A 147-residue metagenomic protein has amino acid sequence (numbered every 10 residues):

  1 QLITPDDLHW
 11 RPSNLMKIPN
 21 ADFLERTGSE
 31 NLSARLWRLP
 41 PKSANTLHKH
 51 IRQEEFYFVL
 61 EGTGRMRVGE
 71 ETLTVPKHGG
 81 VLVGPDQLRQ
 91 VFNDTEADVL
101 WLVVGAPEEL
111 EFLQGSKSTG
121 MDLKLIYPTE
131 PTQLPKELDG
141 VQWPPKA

Functional and structural regions predicted by a protein language model:
Q1-L32, T46, Q114-A147: A short, N-terminal "cap"/entry segment at the start of jelly-roll beta-barrel domains of the cupin/DSBH fold
L24-T27, L36, N45-I51, F92-D94: Short histidine-centered beta-strand/loop micro-motifs that create catalytic or ligand/metal-coordination sites
N31, L36-P40, K49-V68, V104-P107: Short, conserved beta-strand element in jelly-roll/cupin
S43, R52, E71, Q87-L88 (+2 more regions): A generic "binding-loop/recognition-motif" signal
T46-L47, M66-R67, V83, R89-T95 (+1 more regions): Short beta-strand His + acidic residue motifs that chelate non-heme Fe in jelly-roll/DSBH and cupin folds
V68-G69, K77, F92-N93, F112-Q114: Short glycine-/acidic-enriched loop or helix-start segments at secondary-structure transitions that form or flank
E70-P85: Short acidic-glycine-tyrosine-enriched beta hairpin
L82, E96-G115: A short hydrophobic beta-strand segment most commonly corresponding to one strand of the jelly-roll/cupin
